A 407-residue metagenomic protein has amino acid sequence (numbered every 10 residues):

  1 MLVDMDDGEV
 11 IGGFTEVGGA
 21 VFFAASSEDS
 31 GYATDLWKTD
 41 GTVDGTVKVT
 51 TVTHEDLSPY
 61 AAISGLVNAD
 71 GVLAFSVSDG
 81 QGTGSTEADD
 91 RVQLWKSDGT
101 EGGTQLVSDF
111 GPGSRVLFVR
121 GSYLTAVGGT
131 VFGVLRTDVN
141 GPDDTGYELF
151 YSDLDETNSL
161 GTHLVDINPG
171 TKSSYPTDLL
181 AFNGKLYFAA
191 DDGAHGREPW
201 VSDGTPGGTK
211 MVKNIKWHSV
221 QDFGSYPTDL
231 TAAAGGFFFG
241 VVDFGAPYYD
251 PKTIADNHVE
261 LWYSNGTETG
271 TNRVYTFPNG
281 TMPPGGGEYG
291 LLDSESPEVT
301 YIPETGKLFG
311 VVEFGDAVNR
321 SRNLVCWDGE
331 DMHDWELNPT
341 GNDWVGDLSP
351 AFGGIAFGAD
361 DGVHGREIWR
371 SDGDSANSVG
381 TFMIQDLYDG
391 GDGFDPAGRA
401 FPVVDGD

Functional and structural regions predicted by a protein language model:
M1-D407: Feature 14080 marks short, conserved micro-sites in well-ordered regions that are central to protein function
